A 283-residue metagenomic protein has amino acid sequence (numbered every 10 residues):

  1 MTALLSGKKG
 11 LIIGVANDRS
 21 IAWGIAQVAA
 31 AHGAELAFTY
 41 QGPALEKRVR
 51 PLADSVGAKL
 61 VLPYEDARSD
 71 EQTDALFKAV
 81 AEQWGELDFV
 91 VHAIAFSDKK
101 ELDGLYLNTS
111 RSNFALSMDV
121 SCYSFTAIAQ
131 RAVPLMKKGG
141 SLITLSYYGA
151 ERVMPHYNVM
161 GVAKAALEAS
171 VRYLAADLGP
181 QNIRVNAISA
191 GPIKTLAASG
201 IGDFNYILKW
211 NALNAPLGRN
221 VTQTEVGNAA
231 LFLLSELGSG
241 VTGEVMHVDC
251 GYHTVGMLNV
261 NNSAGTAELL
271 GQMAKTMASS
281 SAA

Functional and structural regions predicted by a protein language model:
M1-A16, Q83, S239, M277-S281: Flexible N-terminal pre-Rossmann segment of NAD(P)-dependent oxidoreductases
T2-F38: Canonical Rossmann dinucleotide-binding motif of NAD(H)/NADP(H)-dependent dehydrogenases/reductases, specifically
I12, V91, I143, V185-I188 (+3 more regions): Hydrophobic structural elements of the Rossmann-like NAD(P)H-binding subdomain that define the short-chain
G14-I21, Q27, A95-P134, K138-P180 (+3 more regions): Catalytic loop of short-chain dehydrogenase/reductase
R50-P51, S55, P180, A190-A215 (+1 more regions): A glycine/serine/threonine-rich, flexible loop-to-helix segment that serves as the NAD(P) cofactor-binding "lid"
A53, G57, P63-D74, K78-Q83 (+5 more regions): Conserved mid-core segment of classical short-chain dehydrogenase/reductases
F77, F125, A129, V171-R172 (+2 more regions): Short-chain dehydrogenase/reductase
Y123, A187, Y206-V241, M246-C250 (+1 more regions): C-terminal helical subdomain
